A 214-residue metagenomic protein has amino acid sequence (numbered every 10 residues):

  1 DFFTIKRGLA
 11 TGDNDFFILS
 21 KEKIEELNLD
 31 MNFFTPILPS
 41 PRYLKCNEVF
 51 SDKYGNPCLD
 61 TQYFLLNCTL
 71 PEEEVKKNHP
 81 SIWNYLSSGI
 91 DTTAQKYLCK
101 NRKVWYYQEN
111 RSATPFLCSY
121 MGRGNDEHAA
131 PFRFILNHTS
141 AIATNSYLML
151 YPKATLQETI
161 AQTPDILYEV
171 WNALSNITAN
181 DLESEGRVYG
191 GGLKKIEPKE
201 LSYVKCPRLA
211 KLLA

Functional and structural regions predicted by a protein language model:
D1-L213: Polybasic, glycine- and aromatic-enriched phosphate-binding surface used to engage nucleic acids
